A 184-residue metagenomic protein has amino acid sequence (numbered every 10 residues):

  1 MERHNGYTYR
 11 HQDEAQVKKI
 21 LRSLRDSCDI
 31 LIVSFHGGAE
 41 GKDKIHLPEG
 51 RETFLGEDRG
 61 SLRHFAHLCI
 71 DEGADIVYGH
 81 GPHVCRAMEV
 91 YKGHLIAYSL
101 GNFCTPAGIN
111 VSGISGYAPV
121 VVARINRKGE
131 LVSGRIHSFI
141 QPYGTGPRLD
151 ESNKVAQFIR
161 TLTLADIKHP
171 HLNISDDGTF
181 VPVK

Functional and structural regions predicted by a protein language model:
M1-K184: Acidic, metal/ion-coordinating pockets
